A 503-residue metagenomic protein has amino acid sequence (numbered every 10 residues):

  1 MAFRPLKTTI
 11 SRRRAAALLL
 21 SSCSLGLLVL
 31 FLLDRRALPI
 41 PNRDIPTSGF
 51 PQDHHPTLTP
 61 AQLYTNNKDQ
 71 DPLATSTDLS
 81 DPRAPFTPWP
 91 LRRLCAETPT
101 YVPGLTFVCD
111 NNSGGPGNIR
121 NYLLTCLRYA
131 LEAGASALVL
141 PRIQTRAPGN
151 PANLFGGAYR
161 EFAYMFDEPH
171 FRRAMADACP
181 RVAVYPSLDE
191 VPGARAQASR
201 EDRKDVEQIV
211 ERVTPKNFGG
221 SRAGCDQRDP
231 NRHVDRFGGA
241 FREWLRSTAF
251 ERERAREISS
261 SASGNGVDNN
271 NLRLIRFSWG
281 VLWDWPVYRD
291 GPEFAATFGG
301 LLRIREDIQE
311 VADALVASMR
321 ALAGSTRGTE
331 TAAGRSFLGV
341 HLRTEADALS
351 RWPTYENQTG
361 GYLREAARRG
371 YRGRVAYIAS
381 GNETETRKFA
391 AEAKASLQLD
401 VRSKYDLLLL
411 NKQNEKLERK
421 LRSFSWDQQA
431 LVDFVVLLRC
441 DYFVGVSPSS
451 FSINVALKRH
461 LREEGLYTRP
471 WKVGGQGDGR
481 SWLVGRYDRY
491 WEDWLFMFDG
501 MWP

Functional and structural regions predicted by a protein language model:
A2-F50: N-terminal signal-anchor transmembrane helix specifying type II single-pass membrane topology of secretory-pathway
H55-E356, G360-R369: Secretory-pathway glycan-assembly enzymes, especially type II membrane glycosyltransferases that use nucleotide-sugar
L124, Q428-G475: A donor-sugar binding/catalytic signature common to diverse glycosyltransferases and related nucleotide-sugar
Q144, L342-A346, S380-N382, A393 (+1 more regions): Short, flexible loop/turn elements at secondary-structure junctions
A152-E168, T384-Q398, N454: Short, aromatic/basic amphipathic alpha-helical patches
G361-L410: Long, K/E/R/D-enriched contiguous segments that form extended
D400-C440: Donor nucleotide-activated moiety binding/catalytic core segment of transferases that use nucleotide-activated donors
P470-P503: Leloir-type glycosyltransferase catalytic cores
